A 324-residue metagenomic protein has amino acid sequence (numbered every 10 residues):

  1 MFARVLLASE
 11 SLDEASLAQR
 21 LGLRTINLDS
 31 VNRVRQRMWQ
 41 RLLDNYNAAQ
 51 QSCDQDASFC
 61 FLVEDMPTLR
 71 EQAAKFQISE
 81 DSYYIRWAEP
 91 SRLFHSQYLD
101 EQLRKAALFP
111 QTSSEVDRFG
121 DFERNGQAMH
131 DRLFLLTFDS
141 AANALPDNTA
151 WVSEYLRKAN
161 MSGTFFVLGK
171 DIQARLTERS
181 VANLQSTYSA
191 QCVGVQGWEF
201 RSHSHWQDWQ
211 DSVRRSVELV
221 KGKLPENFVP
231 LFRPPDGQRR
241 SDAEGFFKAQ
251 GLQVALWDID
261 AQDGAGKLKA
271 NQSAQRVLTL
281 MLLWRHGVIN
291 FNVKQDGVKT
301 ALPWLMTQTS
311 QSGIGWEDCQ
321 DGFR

Functional and structural regions predicted by a protein language model:
M1-L136, D147-A150, E154-G163, R285-R324: Terminal accessory/targeting
F2-A3, L184, V277: Generic structural signal of hydrophobic/aromatic residues within well-ordered alpha-helices of folded domains
F59, V63-W87, R132-F134, A144-P146 (+3 more regions): Metal-dependent polysaccharide deacetylase catalytic core of the NodB/CE4 family, i.e., the active-site-bearing domain
P110-Q127, D147, H203-K221, A274-V277: Short, composition-biased local secondary-structure segments
G126-A128, Q185-T187, L280-M281: Short glycine/proline-enriched loop/turn "hinge" motifs that connect secondary-structure elements and lie
D139-S140: Alpha-helical, coiled-coil/dimerization segments enriched in small aliphatic residues
D263, S273, D321-R324: Repeat-unit-sized solenoid/scaffold elements
K269-L282: A short, acidic, amphipathic alpha-helical segment used as a generic capping/interface helix at domain edges
